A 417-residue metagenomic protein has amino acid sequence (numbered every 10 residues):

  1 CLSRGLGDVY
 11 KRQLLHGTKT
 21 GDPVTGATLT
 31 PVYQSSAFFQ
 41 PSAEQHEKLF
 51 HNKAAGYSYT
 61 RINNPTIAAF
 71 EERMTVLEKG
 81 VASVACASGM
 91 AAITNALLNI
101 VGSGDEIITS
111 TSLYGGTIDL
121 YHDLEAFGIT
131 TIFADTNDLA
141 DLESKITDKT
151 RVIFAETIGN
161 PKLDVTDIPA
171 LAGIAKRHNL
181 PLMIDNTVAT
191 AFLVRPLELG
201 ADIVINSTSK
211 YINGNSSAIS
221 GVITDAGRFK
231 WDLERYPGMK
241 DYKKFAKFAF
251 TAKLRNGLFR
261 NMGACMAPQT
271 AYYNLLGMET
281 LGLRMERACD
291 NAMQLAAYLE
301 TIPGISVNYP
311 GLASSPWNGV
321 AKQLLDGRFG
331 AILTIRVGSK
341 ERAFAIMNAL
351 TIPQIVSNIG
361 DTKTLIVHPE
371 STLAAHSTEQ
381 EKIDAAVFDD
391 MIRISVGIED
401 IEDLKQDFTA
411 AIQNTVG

Functional and structural regions predicted by a protein language model:
C1-Y10: Single conserved hydrophobic/aromatic residue that forms the stacking wall/gate of nucleotide- or nucleobase-binding
L14-P23, S83-P303: Conserved PLP-enzyme active-site core in the AAT-like
T18-Y57, V222, G227-L258, I355-E370: Mobile, glycine-enriched helix-loop/loop "lid" segments at the mouths of ligand-binding/catalytic clefts that gate
K19-G21, Q34-Q40, K210, G227-R228 (+7 more regions): Glycine-rich beta-alpha junction loops
A37, S42-T94, G116-D123: Conserved N-terminal alpha-helix of the aminotransferase class I/II PLP-enzyme fold
A55, V81, I219, T270 (+3 more regions): Short amphipathic alpha-helical segments
V81, H122-D123, T130-I132, S144 (+4 more regions): PLP-dependent enzyme catalytic core of the Aspartate aminotransferase-like
E300, S306-I392, V396: Conserved C-terminal alpha-helix-loop-beta "cap" of PLP-dependent enzymes that closes/shapes the active-site mouth
